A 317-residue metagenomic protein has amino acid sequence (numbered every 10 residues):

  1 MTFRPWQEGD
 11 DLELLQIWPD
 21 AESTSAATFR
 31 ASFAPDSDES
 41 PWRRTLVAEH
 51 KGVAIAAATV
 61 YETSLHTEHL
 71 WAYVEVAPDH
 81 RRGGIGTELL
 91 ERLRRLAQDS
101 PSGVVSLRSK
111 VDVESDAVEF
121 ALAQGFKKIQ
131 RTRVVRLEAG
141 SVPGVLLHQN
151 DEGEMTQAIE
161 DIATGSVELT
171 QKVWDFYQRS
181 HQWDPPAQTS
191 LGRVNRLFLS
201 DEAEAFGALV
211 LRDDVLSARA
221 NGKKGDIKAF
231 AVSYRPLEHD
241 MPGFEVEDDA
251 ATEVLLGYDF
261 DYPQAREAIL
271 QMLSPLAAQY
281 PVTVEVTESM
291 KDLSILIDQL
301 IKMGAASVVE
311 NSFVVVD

Functional and structural regions predicted by a protein language model:
M1-F33, V145-T189: Short amphipathic alpha-helix that is part of the acyltransferase structural core
D11-T59, D184-N221: Active-site rim helix/loop that mediates acceptor-substrate recognition in acyltransferases
V47-Q98, V104-L107: Long, hydrophobic/aromatic-enriched structural stretches that serve as scaffold segments
A57, Y61-A72, R81, I227 (+1 more regions): A conserved beta-turn-beta hairpin within the catalytic core of GNAT-like acetyltransferases that forms part
V76, R82-R95, A123, D261-Q279: Conserved acetyl-CoA-binding loop-helix of GNAT-fold acetyltransferases
T87, D99-V105, S109-R131, S289-S307: Conserved active-site alpha-helix within GNAT-family acetyltransferase domains
V135-E168, L296-D317: C-terminal "cap" of GNAT-fold acetyltransferases
D214-L216, R235-D317: Extended, charged low-complexity segments that frequently continue into or abut oligomerization scaffolds
